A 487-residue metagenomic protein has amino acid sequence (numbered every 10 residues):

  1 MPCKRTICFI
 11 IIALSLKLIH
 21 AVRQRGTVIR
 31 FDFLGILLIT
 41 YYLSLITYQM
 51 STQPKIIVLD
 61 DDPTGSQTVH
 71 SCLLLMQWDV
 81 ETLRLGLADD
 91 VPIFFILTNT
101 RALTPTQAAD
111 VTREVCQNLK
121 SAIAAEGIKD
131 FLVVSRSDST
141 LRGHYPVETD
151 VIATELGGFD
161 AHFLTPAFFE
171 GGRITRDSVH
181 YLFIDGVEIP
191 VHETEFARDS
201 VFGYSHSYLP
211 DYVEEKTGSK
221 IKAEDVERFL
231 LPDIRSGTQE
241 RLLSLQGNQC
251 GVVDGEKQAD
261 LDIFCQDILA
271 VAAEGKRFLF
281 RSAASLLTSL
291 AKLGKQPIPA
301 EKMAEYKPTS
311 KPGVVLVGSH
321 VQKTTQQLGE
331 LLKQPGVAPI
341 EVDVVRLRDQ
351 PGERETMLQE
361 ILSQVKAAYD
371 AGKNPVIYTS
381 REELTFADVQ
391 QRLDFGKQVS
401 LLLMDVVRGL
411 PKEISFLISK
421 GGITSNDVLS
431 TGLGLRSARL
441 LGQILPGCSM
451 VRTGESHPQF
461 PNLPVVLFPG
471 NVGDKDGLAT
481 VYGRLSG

Functional and structural regions predicted by a protein language model:
T52-D60, Q67-H70, T82-L85, P92 (+4 more regions): Cap/lid and interdomain-hinge subdomains that line or gate substrate/regulatory clefts in soluble alpha/beta enzymes
Y181-I361: Conserved, well-structured core segments that form the ligand-binding/active-site neighborhood of functional domains
A283-K292, K302-E305, G442-V465: Short, flexible loop segments at boundaries between secondary-structure elements
V365-A368, G372-G422: C-terminal structural cap/anchor segments
S437-R439, V451-G487: Structural signal for terminal/edge beta-strands and the immediately following C-terminal loop/tail that closes
